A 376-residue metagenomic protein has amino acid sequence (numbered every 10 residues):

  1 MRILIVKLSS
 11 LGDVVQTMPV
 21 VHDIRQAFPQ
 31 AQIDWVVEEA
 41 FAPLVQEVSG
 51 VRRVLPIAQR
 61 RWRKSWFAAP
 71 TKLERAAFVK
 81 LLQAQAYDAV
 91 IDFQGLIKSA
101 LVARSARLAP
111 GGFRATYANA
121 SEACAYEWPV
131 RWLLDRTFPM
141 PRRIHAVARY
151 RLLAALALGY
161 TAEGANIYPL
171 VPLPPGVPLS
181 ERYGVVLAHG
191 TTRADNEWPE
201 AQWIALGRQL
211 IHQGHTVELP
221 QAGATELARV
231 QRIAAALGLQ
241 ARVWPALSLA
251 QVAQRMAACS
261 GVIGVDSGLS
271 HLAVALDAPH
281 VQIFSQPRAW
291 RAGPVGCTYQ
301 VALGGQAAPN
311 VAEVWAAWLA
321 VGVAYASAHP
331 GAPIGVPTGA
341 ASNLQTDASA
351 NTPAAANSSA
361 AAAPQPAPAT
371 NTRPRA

Functional and structural regions predicted by a protein language model:
M1-A376: Catalytic machinery of carbohydrate-active enzymes, primarily nucleotide-sugar-dependent glycosyltransferases
